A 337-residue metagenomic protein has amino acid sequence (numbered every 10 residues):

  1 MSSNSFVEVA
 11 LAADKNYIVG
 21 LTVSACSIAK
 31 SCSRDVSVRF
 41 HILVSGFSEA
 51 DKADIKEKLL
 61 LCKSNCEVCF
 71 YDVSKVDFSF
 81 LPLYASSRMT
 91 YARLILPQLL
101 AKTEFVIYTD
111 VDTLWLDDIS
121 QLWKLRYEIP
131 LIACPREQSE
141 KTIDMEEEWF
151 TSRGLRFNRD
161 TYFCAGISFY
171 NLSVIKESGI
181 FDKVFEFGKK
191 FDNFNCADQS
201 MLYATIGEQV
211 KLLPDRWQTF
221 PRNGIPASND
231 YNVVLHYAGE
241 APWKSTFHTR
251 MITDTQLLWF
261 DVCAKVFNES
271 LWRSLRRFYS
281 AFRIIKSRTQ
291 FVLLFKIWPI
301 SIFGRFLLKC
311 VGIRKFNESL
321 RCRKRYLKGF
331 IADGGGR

Functional and structural regions predicted by a protein language model:
M1-V7, A13, A165, L172-R337: A glycosyltransferase accessory/donor-loop signature
E8-L11, I28, R39-I42: Hydrophobic targeting segments
I18-S33: Histidine-anchored nucleotide/phosphate-binding helix
S37-K75: Acidic donor-binding segment of Leloir-type glycosyltransferases
L59-L99: Active-site-proximal specificity loops/subdomain of glycosyltransferases
V106: Short aromatic/hydrophobic "clamp" motif used to bind/position activated sugar donors
T109: Catalytic metal- and UDP-sugar-binding loop of GT-A-like glycosyltransferases, i.e., residues flanking the conserved
T113-E148: Conserved donor-nucleotide/metal-binding helix-loop-beta segment in metal-dependent transferases, i.e., the alpha-helix
